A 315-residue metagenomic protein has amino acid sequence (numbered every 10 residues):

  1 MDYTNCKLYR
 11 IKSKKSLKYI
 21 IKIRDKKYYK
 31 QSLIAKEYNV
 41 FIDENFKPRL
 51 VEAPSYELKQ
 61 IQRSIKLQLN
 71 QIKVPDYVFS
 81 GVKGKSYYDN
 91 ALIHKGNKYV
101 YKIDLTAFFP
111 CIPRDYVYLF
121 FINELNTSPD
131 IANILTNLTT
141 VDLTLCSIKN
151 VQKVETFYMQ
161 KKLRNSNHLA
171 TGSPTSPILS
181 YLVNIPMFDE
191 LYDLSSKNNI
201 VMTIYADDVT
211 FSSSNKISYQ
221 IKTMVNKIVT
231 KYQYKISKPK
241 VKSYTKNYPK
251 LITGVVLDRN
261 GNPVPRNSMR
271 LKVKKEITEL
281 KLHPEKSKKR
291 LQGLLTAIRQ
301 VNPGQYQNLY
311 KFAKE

Functional and structural regions predicted by a protein language model:
M1-N133, N137-S173, Y181-D193, I217-E315: Right-hand nucleic-acid polymerase module
K102-T106, G172, S176, K197-S214: Catalytic palm active-site di-aspartate
